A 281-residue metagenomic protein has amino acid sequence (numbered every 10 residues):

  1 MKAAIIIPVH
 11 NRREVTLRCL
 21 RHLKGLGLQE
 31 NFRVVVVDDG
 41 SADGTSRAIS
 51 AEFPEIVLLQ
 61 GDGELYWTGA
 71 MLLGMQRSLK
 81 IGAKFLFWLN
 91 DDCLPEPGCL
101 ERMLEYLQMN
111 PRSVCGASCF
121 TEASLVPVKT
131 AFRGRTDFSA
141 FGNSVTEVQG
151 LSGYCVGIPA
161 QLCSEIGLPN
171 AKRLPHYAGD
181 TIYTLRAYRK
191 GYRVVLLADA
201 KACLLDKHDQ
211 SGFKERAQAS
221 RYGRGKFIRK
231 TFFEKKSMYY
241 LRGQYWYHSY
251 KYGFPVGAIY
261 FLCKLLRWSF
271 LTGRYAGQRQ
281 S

Functional and structural regions predicted by a protein language model:
R21-N31: Short, acidic, metal-binding catalytic loop of nucleotide-sugar glycosyltransferases
H22, D38-R47: A conserved acidic beta->alpha catalytic loop
G61-S78: Glycine-rich, basic loop-to-helix element that forms the pyrophosphate-binding segment of sugar-nucleotide handling
A83-D92: Short beta-strand-to-loop acidic/aromatic patch adjacent to the donor-nucleotide binding site
L94-V128: Conserved donor NDP-sugar-binding/catalytic core segment of glycosyltransferases
F138-I158, I228-F232: A recurrent flexible, glycine/aromatic-enriched loop bordering the glycosyltransferase active site that acts as
V156, L162-G167, R173-A200, D206: A short, conserved alpha-helix in the catalytic core of glycosyltransferases
K214-S281: Non-catalytic, C-terminal membrane-associated alpha-helical segments of glycosyltransferases
